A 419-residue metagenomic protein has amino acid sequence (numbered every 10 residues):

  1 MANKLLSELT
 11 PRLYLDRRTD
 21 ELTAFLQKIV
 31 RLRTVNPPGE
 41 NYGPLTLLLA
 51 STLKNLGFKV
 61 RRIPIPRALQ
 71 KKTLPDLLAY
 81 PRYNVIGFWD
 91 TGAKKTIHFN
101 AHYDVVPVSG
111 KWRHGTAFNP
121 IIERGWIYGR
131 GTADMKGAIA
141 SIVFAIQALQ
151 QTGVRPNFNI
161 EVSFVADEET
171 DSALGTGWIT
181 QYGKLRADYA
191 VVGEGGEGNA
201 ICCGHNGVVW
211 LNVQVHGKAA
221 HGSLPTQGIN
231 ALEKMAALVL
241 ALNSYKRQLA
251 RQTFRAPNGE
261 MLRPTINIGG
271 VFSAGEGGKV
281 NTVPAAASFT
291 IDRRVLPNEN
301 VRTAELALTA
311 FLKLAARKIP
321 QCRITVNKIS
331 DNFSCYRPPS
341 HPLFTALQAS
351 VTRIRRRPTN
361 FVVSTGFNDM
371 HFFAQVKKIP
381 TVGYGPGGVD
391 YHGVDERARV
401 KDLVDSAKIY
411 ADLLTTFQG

Functional and structural regions predicted by a protein language model:
M1-T10, R17, T34, C203 (+1 more regions): Metal-dependent amide/peptide-bond hydrolase catalytic core, centered on the "pita-bread" metallohydrolase fold
A2-I127, Q151-P156: Acidic/His- and Gly-rich active-site-bordering loop/insert found across diverse amide/peptide-bond hydrolases
L56, T152-P156, K184, A315-Q321 (+1 more regions): Short helix-capping segments at alpha-helix termini
R61, H98, E161-S163, T325: A structural signal for isolated positions on well-ordered beta-strands in alpha/beta enzyme cores
K71-L77, G198-A200, F254-R255, G277: Short, P/G- and charge-enriched loop/turn segments at secondary-structure junctions
R124-I127, T132-A133, G137-K246, E260 (+2 more regions): Fold-level recognition of mixed alpha/beta catalytic cores in primary-metabolism enzymes, strongest
